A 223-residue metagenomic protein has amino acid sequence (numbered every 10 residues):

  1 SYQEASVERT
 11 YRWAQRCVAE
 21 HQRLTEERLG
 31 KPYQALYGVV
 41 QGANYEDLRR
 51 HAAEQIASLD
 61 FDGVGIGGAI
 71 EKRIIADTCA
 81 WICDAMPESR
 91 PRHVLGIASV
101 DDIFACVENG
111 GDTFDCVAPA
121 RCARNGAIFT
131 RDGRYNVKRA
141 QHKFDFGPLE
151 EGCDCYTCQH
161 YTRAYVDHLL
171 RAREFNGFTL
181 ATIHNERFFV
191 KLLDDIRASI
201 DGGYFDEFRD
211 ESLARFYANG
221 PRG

Functional and structural regions predicted by a protein language model:
S1, D62-G67, F175-F178: Glycine- and acidic
S1-L29, A140-K143: Non-catalytic, usually N-terminal nucleic-acid engagement modules in DNA/RNA processing proteins
Y2-S6, T10, Y45, E71 (+2 more regions): Residue-level preference for long, well-ordered alpha-helices that form the structural scaffold of enzyme catalytic
A14, V18-H21, T25, D60 (+3 more regions): Structural signal for hydrophobic packing residues in well-ordered secondary-structure cores of soluble enzyme domains
L24-E26, K31-L149: Glycine-rich phosphate/ribose-binding loops and adjacent secondary-structure elements that form binding surfaces
G152-G223: C-terminal extensions of enzymes
